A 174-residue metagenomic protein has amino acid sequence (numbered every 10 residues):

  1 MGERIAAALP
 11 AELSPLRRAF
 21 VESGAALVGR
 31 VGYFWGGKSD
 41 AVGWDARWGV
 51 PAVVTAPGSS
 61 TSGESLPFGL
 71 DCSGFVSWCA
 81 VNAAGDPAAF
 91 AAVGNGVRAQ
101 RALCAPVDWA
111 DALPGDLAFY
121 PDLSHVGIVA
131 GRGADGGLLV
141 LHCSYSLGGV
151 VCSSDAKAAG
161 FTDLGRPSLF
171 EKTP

Functional and structural regions predicted by a protein language model:
M1-S73, S77-A83: N-terminal capping segments
M1-V28, W109, L113-L117, G131 (+2 more regions): Cysteine-nucleophile amide-bond enzymes
P10, P15, P51, P57 (+9 more regions): Proline-rich intrinsically disordered, low-complexity coils
G32-L70, F119-D163: Glycine-rich catalytic cores of cysteine/serine-nucleophile enzymes that process amide/ester linkages in cell-envelope
S77, V81-D155: ...with weaker cross-activation on analogous glycine-rich loops/strands in unrelated enzymes
